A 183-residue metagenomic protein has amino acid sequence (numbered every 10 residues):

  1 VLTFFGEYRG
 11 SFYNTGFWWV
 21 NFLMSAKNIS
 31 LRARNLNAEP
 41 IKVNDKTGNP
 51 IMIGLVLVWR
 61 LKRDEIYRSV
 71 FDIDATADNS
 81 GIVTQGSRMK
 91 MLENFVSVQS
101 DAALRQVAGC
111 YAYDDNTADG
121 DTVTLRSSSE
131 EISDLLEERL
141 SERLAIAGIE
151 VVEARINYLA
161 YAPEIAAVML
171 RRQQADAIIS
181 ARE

Functional and structural regions predicted by a protein language model:
V1-N35: Interfacial loop/beta elements and low-complexity acidic/Ser/Thr-rich segments of macromolecular assembly/processing
F12, G16, Y67, E164: Short acidic, gly/pro-rich beta-turn/loop elements at beta-sheet edges and active-site/ligand-binding grooves
L31-Y158: Amphipathic, interface-forming alpha-helical segments with heptad-repeat character
Y161: Short acidic loop-to-helix transition motifs that present clustered carboxylates
E164-E183: Long, charge-rich amphipathic alpha-helical coiled-coil "stalk/tentacle" segments that mediate oligomerization
